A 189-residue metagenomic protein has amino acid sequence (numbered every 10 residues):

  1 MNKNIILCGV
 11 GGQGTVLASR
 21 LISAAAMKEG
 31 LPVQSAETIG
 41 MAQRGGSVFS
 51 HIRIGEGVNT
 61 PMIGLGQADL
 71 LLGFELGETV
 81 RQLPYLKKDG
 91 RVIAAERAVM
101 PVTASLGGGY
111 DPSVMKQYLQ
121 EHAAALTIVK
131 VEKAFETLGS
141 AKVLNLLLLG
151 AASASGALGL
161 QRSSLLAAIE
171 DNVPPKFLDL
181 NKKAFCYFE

Functional and structural regions predicted by a protein language model:
M1-E189: Active-site cofactor/cluster-binding pocket
